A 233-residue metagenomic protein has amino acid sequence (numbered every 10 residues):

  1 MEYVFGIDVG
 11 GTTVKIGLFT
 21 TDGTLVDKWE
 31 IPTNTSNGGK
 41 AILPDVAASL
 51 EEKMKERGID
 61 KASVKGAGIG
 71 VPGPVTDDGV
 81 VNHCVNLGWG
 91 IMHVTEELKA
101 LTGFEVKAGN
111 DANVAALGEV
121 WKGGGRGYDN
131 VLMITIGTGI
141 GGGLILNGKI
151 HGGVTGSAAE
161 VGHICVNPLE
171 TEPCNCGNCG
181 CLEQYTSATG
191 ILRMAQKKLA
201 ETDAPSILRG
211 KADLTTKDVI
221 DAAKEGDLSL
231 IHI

Functional and structural regions predicted by a protein language model:
Y3-I42, V80-H83, G156: Short glycine-rich, Thr/Ser-proximal phosphate-binding strand/loop in the N-terminal lobe of ATP-dependent enzymes
V4-D8, V64-G68, V131-T135, N175: Short glycine-aspartate micro-motif
T12, P72-P74, G137-G139: Short glycine-rich anion-binding loops that position phosphate/pyrophosphate groups of nucleotides and phosphorylated
G17-F19, D27-W29, G38-A41, L101 (+2 more regions): Glycine/GP-enriched mid-protein hinge/lid loop-to-helix segment characteristic of carbohydrate kinases
L25, V75, V81, I150-H151: Hydrophobic "anchor" residues
G39-A48, A62-A67, G73-L132: Glycine-rich phosphate-binding loop and adjoining helix at the ATP-binding site of ATP-dependent phosphoryl-transfer
A48-K65, E201, I207-L208: Phosphate/pyrophosphate-binding loops at sites that engage ATP/ADP/AMP, CoA/4′-phosphopantetheine, polyphosphate
I231-I233: Conserved small/polar residues in nucleotide/adenosyl-binding loops
